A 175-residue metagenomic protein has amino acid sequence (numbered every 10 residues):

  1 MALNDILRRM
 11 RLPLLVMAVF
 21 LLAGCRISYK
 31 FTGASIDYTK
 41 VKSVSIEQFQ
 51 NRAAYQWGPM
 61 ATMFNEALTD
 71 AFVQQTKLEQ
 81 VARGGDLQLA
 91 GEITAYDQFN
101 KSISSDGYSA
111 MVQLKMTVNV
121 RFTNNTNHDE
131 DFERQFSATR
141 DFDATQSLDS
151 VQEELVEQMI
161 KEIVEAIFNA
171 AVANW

Functional and structural regions predicted by a protein language model:
M1-C25: Sec-dependent bacterial lipoprotein signal peptides
L3, G24-E66, D70, K77 (+1 more regions): A structural "domain/chain start" motif
T32, Q74-E79, R83-D131, T139-S150 (+1 more regions): Surface-exposed short loop/turn segments
Q50-W57, Q146-E154: Second-shell loop/turn segments in exported
Q152-W175: Compositionally biased, intrinsically disordered linkers/stalks adjacent to structured regions
